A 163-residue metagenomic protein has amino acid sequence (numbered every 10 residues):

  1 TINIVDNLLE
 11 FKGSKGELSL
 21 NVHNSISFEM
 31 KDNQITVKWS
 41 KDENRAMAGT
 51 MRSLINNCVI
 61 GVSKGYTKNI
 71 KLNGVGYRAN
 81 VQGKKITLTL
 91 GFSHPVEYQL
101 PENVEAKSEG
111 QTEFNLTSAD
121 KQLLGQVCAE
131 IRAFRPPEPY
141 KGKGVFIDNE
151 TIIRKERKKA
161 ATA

Functional and structural regions predicted by a protein language model:
T1-A129, A133-A163: N-terminal intrinsically disordered, cationic/polar leader segments that include organellar targeting peptides
